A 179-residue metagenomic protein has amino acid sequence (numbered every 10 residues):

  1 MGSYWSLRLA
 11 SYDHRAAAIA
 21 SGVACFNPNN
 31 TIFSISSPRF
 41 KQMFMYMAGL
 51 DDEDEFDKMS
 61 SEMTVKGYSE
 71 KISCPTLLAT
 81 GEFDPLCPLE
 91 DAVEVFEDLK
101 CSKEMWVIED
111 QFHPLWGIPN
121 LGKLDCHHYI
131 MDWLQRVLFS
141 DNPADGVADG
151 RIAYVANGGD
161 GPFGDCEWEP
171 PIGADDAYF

Functional and structural regions predicted by a protein language model:
M1-S6: Gly/Ala-rich beta-loop-alpha elbow adjacent to hydrolase catalytic centers
L7-K58, C74: Hydrolase active-site cap/lid region
A20, L77-A79, W106: Conserved hydrophobic packing residues within short motifs/helices of P-loop NTPase cores of ABC-family ATPases
S61-Y68: A short, acidic, amphipathic alpha-helical segment used as a generic capping/interface helix at domain edges
I72-S73, L78-T80, D84: Short beta-strand/loop motif that positions the catalytic acidic residue of the alpha/beta-hydrolase fold
C74, P88-E97: Short alpha-helix in the alpha/beta-hydrolase fold that links the catalytic acid
F96-L115, Y129: Catalytic histidine neighborhood in serine/cysteine hydrolases with alpha/beta-hydrolase-type architecture
P119-F179: Catalytic active-site module of serine/aspartate enzymes centered on a nucleophile-bearing elbow/loop
